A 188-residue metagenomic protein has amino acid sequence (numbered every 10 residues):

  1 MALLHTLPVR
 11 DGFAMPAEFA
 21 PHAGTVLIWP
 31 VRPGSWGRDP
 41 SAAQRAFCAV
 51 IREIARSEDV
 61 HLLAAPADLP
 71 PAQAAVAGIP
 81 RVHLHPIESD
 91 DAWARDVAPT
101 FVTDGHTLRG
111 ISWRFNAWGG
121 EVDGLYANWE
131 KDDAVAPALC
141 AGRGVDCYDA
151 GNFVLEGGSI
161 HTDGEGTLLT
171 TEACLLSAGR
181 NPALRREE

Functional and structural regions predicted by a protein language model:
M1-E188: The feature marks the mature, well-folded catalytic cores of soluble enzymes
